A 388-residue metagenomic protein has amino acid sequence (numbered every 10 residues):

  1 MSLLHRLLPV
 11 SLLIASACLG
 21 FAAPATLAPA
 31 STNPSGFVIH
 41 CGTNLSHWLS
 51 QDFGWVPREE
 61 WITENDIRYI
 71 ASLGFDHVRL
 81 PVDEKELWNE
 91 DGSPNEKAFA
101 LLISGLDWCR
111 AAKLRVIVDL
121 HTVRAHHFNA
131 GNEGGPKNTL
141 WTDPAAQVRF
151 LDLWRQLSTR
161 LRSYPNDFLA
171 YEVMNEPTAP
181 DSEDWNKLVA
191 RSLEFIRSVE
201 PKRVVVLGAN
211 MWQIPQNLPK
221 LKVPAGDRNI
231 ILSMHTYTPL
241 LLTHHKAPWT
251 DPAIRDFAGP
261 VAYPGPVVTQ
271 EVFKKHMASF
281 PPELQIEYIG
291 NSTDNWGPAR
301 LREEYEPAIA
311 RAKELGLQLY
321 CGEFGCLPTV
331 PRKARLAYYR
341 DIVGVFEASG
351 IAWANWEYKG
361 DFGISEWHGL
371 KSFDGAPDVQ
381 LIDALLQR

Functional and structural regions predicted by a protein language model:
M1-S11: Bacterial N-terminal signal peptides that target proteins for export
P9-G20: Bacterial N-terminal signal peptides
G20-A25, P29-A30: Boundary at the C-terminal end of the N-terminal hydrophobic targeting segment
N33-V204, A209-P219, N229, F362 (+2 more regions): Active-site mouth of glycoside hydrolases
K97, G134-K137, K222-G226, W249-D251 (+2 more regions): Short, hinge-like loop/turn segments at secondary-structure boundaries
T142-N295, R302, E306-C326, A348-S349: Active-site region of glycoside hydrolase catalytic domains
V330-R388: Aromatic-rich peripheral "rim/lid" segments of glycoside hydrolase catalytic domains that contact and position glycan
